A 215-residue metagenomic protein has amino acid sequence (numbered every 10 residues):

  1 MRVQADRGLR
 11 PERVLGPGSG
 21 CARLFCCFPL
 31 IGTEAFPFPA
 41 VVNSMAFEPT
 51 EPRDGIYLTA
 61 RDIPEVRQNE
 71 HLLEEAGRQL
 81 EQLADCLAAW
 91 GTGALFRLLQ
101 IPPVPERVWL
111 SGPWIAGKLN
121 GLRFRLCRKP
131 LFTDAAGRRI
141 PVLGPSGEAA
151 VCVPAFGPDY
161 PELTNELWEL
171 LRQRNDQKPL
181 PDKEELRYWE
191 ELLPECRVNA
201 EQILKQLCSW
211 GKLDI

Functional and structural regions predicted by a protein language model:
M1-I215: GHKL/Bergerat-fold ATPase module
